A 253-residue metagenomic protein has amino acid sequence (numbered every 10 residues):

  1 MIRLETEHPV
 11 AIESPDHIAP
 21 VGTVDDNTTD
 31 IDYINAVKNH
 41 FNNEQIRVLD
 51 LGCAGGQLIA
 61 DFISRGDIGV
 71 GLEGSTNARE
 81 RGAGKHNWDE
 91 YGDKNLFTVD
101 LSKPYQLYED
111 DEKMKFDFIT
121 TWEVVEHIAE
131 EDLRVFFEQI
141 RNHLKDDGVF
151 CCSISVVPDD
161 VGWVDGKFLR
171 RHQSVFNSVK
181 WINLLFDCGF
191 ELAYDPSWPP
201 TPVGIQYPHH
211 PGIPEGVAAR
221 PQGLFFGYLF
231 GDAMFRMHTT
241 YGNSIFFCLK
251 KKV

Functional and structural regions predicted by a protein language model:
M1-M114, F118-W122, D132-F137, S174 (+4 more regions): Conserved N-terminal segment of class I S-adenosyl-L-methionine
G82-G84, V161-G166, G204-H210: Short aromatic-enriched loop/helix-cap "lid" or pocket-rim segments at secondary-structure transitions that line
E123-H127: Short catalytic micro-motifs in class I SAM-dependent methyltransferases
A129-L133, V161-G162: Short N-terminal helix/helix-N-cap motif within the alpha/beta-hydrolase-1
R134-D146: A short glycine-rich, Lys/Arg-flanked "PGG" loop and its adjoining helix->strand segment in the class I
C151, P196-V253: A C-terminal cap/extension of S-adenosyl-L-methionine-dependent methyltransferases that defines the acceptor-substrate
C152-Q173: Short, glycine-/aromatic-enriched active-site segment of Class I SAM-dependent methyltransferases
Q173-G189: Short alpha-helix
